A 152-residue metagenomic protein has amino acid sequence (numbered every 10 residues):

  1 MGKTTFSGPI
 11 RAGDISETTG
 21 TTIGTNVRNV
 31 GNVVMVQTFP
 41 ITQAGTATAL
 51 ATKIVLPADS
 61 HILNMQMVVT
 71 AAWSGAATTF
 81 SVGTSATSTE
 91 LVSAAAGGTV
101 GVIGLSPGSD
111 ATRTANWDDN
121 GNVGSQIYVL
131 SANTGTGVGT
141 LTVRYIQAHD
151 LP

Functional and structural regions predicted by a protein language model:
G2-P152: Surface-exposed, low-hydrophobicity beta-strand/loop segments enriched in small/polar/acidic residues
